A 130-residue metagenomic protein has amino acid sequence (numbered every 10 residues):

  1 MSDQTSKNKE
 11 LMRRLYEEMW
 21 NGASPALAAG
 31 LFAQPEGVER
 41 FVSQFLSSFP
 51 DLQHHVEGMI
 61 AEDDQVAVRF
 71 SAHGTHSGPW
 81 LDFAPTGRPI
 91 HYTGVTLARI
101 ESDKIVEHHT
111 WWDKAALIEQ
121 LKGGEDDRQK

Functional and structural regions predicted by a protein language model:
M1-K130: C-terminal and inter-domain tail/linker signature
